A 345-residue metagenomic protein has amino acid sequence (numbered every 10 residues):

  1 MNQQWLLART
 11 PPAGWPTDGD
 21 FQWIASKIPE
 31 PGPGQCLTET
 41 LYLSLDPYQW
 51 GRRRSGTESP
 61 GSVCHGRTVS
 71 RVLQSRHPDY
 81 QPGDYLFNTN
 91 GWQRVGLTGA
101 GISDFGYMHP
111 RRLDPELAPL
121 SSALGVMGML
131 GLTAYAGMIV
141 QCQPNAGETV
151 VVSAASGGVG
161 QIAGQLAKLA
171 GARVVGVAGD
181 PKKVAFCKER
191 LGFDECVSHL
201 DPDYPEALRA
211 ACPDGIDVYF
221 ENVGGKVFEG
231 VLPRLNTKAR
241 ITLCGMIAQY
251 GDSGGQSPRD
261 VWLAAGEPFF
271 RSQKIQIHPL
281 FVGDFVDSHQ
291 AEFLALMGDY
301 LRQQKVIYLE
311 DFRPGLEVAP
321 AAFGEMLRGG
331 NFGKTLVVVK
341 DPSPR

Functional and structural regions predicted by a protein language model:
N2, Q303-F312, P320-R345: C-terminal capping/lid region of NAD(P)-dependent oxidoreductase domains
K27-L45, G51-Q93: Glycine-rich beta-strand-centered segment in the early N-terminal region that forms part of a ligand/cofactor-binding
G66-V69, P82-A154: NAD(P)H dinucleotide-binding glycine-rich loop of Rossmann-like/cofactor-binding domains, especially the beta1-alpha1
Y85, T149, R173, A239-R240 (+1 more regions): Short glycine-centered segments of the SAM/dcSAM-binding site in methyltransferase folds
F87, V151, V197, Y219-F220: N-terminal Rossmann-like NAD(P) cofactor-binding module of classical short-chain dehydrogenase/reductase
L124-P202: Mid-domain Rossmann-like dinucleotide-binding core that forms the NAD(H)/NADP(H) cofactor-binding site
D203-P213: Short amphipathic alpha-helix with an adjacent loop that forms part of the alpha/beta core around
K226-V306, K340-R345: Glycine-rich phosphate-binding loop and adjacent beta-alpha segment of Rossmann(oid) nucleotide-cofactor-binding
